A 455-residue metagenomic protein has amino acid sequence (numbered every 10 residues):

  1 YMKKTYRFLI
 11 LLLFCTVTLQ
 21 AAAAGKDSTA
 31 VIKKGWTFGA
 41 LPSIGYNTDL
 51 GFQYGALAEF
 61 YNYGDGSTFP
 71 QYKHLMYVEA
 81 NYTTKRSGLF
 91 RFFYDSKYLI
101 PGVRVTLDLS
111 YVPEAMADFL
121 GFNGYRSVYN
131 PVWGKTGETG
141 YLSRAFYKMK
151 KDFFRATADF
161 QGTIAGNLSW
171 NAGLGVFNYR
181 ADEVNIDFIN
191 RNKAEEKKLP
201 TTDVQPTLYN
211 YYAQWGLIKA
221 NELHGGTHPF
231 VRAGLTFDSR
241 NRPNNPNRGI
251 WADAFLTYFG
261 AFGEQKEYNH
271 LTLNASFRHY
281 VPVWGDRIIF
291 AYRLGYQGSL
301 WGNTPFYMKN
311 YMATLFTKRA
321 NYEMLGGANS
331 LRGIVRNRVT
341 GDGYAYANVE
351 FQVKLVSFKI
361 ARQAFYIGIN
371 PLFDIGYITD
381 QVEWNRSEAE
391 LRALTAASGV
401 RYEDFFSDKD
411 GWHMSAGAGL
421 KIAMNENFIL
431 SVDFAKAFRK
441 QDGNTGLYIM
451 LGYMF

Functional and structural regions predicted by a protein language model:
A24-T37, G64-K73, L99-V105, A165-W170 (+9 more regions): Short loop/turn motifs that connect adjacent beta-strands in outer-membrane beta-barrel proteins
V31-F38, G45-T227, L325, Q441-M454: Gram-negative/organellar outer-membrane beta-barrel architecture
T37-T48, Q71-T84, F90, I250-F262 (+2 more regions): Transmembrane beta-strand segments that form the barrel wall of outer-membrane beta-barrel proteins
F38-A40, Y54-A56, G88-F92, D152-A158 (+7 more regions): Hydrophobic, lipid-facing positions within transmembrane beta-strands of outer-membrane proteins
A40-P42, A56, M76-A80, V105-L109 (+9 more regions): Membrane-embedded beta-strand positions of outer-membrane beta-barrel proteins
Y46-T48, F60-N62, A80-R86, S96-Y98 (+10 more regions): Transmembrane beta-strands of outer-membrane beta-barrel pores
N221, G234, R242-I360: C-terminal outer-membrane beta-barrel translocator/porin domains of Gram-negative envelope proteins and their
S299-A423, S431: Outer membrane beta-barrel transmembrane domains
